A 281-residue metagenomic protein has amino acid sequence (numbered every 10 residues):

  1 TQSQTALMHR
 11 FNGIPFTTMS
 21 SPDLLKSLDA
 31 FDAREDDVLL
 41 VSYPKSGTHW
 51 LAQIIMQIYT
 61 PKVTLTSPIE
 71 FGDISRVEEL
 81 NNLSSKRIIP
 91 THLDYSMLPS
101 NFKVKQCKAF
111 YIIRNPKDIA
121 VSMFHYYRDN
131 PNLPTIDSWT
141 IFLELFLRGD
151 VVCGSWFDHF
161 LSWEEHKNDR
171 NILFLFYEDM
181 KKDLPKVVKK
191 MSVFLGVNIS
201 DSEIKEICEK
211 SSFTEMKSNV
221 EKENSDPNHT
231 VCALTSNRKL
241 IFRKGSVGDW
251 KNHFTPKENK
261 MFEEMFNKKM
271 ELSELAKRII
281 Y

Functional and structural regions predicted by a protein language model:
T1-L175, S225-Y281: PAPS-dependent sulfotransferase catalytic domain
T48-P61, L175-I199, I207, E215 (+1 more regions): PAPS/PAP-binding and catalytic site of the sulfotransferase fold
Y95, P116, D179, S211-T214: Residue-level detector of flexible, active-site-proximal loop/helix-junction positions within diverse enzyme catalytic
L147, G196-L240: Catalytic lobes of large eukaryotic enzymes
S155-D158, K186, S202: Generic recognition of short, well-ordered alpha-helical interface segments
